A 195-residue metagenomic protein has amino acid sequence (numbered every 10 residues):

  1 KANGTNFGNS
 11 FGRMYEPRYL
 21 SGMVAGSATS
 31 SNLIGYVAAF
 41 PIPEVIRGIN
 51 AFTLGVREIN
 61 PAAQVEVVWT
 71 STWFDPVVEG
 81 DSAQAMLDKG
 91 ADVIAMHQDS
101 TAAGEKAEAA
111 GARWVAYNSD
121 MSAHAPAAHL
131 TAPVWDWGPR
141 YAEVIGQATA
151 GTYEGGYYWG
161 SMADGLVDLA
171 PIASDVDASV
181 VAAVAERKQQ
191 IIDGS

Functional and structural regions predicted by a protein language model:
K1-S195: A residue-level marker of the well-folded mature domains of exported/periplasmic proteins
